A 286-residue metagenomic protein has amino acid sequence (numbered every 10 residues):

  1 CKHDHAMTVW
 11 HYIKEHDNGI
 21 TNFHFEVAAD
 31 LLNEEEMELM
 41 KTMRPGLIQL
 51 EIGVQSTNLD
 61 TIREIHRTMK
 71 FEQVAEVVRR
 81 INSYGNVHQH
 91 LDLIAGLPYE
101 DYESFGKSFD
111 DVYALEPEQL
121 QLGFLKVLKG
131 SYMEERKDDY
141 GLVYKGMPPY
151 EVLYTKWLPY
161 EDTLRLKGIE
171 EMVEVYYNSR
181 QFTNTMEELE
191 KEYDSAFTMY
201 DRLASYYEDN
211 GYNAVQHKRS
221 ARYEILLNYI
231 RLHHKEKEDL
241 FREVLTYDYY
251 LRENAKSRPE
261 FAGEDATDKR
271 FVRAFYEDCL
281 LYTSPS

Functional and structural regions predicted by a protein language model:
C1-L97: Conserved SAM/AdoMet-binding glycine-rich loop
D4-H5, D60-I65, L97-S104, E116-S205: Flexible glycine/acidic-rich beta-alpha junction loops that bind and position SAM and/or redox cofactors in anaerobic
F25-E36, N58-K70, L91-L97, F124-R136 (+2 more regions): Hydrophobic transmembrane alpha-helix bundles
M43-R44, V112, E170-V173: Alpha-helix boundary/capping residues
F105-V112: A short alpha/beta connector and helix-capping loop motif
P159-S179, N184-L281: Rossmann-like AdoMet/SAM-dependent catalytic core
Y282-S286: Conserved small/polar residues in nucleotide/adenosyl-binding loops
